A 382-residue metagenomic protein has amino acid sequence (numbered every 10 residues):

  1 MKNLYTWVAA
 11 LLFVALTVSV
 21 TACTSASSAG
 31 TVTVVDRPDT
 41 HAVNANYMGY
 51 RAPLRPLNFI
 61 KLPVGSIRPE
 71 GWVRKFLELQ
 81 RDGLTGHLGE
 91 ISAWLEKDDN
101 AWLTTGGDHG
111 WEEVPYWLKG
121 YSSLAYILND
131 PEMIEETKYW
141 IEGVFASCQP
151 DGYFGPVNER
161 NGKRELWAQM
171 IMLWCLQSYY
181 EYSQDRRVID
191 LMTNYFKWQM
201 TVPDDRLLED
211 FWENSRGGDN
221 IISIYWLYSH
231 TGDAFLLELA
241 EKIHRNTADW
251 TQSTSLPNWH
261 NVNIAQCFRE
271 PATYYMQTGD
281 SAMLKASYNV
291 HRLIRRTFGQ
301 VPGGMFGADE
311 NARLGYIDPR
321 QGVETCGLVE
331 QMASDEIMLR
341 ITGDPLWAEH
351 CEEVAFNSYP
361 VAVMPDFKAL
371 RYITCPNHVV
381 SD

Functional and structural regions predicted by a protein language model:
M1-A9: Bacterial N-terminal signal peptides that target proteins for export
A9-S19: Bacterial N-terminal signal peptides
A29-D382: Glycan-recognition and catalytic cores of secretory/periplasmic carbohydrate-active enzymes
